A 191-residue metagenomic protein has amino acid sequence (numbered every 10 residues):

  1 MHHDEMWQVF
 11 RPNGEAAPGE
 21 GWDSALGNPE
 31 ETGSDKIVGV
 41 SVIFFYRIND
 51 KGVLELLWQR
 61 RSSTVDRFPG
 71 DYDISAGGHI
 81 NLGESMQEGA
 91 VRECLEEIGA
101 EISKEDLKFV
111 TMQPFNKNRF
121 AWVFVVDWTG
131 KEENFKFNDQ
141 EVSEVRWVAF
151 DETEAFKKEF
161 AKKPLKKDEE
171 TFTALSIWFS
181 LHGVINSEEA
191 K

Functional and structural regions predicted by a protein language model:
M1, P18, G70-Y72, T111 (+1 more regions): Nudix hydrolase/Nudix homology domain
M1-V42, Y46-K51: Acidic, metal-coordinating catalytic segment for phosphate/diphosphate chemistry, firing primarily on the Nudix
N13, R47-K51, S62, D127-E132 (+1 more regions): Short loop segments at secondary-structure junctions
W22-G39, G52-R92, E96: Conserved Nudix-box catalytic region and its N-terminal flanking loop in Nudix hydrolases and closely related
E101-V110: A short coil-to-beta-strand element that immediately follows conserved catalytic motifs
